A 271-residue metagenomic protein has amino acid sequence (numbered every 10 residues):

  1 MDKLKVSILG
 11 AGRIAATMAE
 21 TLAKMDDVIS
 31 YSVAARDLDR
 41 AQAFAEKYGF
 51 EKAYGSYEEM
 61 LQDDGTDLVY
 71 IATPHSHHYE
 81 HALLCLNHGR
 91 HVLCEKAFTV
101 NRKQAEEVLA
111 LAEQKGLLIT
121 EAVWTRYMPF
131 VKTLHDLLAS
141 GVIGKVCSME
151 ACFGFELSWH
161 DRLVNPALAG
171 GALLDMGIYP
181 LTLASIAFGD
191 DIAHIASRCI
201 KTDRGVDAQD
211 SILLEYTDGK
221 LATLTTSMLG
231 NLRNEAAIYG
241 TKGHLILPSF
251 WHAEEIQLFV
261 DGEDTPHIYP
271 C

Functional and structural regions predicted by a protein language model:
M1-Y48: N-terminal Rossmann-like dinucleotide-binding module
F44-F50, V108-A112: Short, conserved SAM-binding/catalytic segment of Class I S-adenosyl-L-methionine-dependent methyltransferases
F50-Y57: Conserved SAM-binding strand-loop segment of SAM-dependent methyltransferases
L68-H75, Y79-R126: Beta-strand-loop-alpha-helix segment that lines the small-molecule cofactor/substrate pocket of alpha/beta enzymes
T125-S197, D203: Predominantly a Rossmann-like dinucleotide-binding segment in NAD(P)-dependent oxidoreductases
T182-E255: Contiguous beta-strand/loop segments that form the cofactor/metal-binding neighborhood of enzyme cores
A253, T265-C271: C-terminal helical cap and adjacent loop that interface with cofactors, partners, or active-site loops
